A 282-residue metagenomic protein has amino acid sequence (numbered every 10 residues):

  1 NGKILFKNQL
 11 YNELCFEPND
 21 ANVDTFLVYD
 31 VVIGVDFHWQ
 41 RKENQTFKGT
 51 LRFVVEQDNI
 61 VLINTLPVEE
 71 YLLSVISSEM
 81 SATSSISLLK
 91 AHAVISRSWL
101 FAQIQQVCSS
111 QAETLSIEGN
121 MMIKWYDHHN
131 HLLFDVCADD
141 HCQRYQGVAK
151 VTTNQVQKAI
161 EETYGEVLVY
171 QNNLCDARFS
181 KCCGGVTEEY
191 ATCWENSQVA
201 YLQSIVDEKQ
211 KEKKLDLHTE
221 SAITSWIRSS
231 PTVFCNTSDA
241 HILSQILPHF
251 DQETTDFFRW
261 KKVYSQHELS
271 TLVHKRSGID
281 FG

Functional and structural regions predicted by a protein language model:
N1-G282: Conserved, single-site charged/polar hotspot
